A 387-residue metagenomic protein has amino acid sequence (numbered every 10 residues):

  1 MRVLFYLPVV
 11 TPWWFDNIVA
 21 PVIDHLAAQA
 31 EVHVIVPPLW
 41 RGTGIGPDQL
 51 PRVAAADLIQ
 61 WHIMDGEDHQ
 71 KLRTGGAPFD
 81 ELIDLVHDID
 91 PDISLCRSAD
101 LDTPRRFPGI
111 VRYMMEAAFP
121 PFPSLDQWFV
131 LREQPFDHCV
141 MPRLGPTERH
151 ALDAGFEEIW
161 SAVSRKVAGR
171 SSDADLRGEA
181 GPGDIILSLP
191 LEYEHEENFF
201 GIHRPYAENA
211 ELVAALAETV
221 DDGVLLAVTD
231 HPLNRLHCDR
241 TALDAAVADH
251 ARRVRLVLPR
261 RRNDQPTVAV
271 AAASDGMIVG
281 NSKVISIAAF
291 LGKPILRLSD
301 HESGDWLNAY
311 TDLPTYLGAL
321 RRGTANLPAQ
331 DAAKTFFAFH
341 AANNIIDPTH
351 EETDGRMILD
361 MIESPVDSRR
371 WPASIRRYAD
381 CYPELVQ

Functional and structural regions predicted by a protein language model:
M1-P12, L189-E194: Nucleotide-activated donor-dependent transferases that construct or modify glycoconjugates
Y6-P21, W40-V140: Active-site and donor-binding regions of nucleotide-sugar-utilizing enzymes
I18, R170-D244: Conserved catalytic-core segment of nucleotide-activated headgroup transferases in glycan assembly
P21-E31, A215-V220: A short, Lys/Arg-enriched amphipathic alpha-helix followed by its capping loop at the start of a domain
L39-G46, L50-G66, A214-R262: Catalytic donor nucleotide-activated moiety binding site of glycosyltransferases and closely related
L72-L82, V86, F200-G201, E208 (+2 more regions): Donor nucleotide-activated moiety binding/catalytic core segment of transferases that use nucleotide-activated donors
I93-R106, N263-A309: A donor-sugar binding/catalytic signature common to diverse glycosyltransferases and related nucleotide-sugar
R132-A174, W306-Q387: Leloir-type glycosyltransferase catalytic cores
